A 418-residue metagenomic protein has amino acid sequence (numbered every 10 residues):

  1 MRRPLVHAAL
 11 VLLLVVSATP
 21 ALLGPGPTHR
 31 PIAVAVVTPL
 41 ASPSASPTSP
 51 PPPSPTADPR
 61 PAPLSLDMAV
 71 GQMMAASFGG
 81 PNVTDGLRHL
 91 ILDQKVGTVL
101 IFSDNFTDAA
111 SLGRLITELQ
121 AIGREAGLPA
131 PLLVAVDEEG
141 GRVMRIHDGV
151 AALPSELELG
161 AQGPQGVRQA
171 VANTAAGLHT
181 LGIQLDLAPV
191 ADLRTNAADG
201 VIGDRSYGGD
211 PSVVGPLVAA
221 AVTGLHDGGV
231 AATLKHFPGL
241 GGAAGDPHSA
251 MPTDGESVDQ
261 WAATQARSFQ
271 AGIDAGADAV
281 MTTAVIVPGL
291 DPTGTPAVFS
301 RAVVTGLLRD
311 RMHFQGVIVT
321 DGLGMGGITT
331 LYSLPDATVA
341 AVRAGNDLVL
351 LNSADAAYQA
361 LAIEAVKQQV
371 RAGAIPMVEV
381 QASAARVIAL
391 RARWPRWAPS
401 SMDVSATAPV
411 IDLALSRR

Functional and structural regions predicted by a protein language model:
R2-D93, R311, T330-R418: Preference for extracellular/luminal or secreted protein segments
S65-L66, G86, T107-A126, G209 (+1 more regions): Second-shell residues forming the walls of enzyme active-site clefts
G71-F78, G97-I101, L132-E138, L185-P189 (+5 more regions): Hydrophobic faces of well-ordered beta-strands that scaffold small-molecule active sites in alpha/beta enzyme cores
A76, V96-F106, L119-A121, P129 (+1 more regions): A short aromatic-anchored loop/beta-hairpin motif
R114, A161-N173, S212-P216, W261-A262: Glycine-rich anion/phosphate-binding loops
Q120-A151, A170-D192, V214-P238: Glycine-rich, aromatic-flanked loop segments that form ligand/cofactor-binding clefts across common enzyme folds
V150-Q162, S206-G208: A charged helix-plus-loop insertion that forms the helical arch/lid used to bind and gate nucleic-acid substrates
L193-D199: Short, conserved phosphate-binding/catalytic loop or strand-edge motifs used in phosphoryl-/nucleotidyl-transfer
